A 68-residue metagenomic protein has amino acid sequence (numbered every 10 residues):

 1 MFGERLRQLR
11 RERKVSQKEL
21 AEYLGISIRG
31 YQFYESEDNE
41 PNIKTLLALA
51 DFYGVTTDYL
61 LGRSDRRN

Functional and structural regions predicted by a protein language model:
M1-G3, N68: Absolute protein N-terminus
E4-Y23, A48: Short basic helix-loop element that most often maps to the first helix and adjoining turn of HTH DNA-binding modules
L6, L20-A21, Y31-Y34, L60: Conserved hydrophobic/aromatic packing and binding residues within compact polymer-binding modules
E12, F33, D51, L61-N68: Short, charged recognition helix plus adjacent turn of helix-turn-helix-like nucleic-acid-binding domains
K14, E19, E35-D38, G54 (+1 more regions): Conserved functional loop/turn residues at catalytic and ligand-binding sites
G25, K44-Y59: DNA major-groove recognition helix of helix-turn-helix/homeodomain DNA-binding modules
G25-E40: Recognition helix of helix-turn-helix/homeodomain-like DNA-binding domains that insert into the DNA major groove
D38-A48, R67: Short, basic-rich loop-to-helix N-cap that marks the start of a DNA-contacting helix
